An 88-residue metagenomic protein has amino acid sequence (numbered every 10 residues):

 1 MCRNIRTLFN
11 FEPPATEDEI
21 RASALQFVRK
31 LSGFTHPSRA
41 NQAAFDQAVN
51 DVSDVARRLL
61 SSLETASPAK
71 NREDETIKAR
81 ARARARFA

Functional and structural regions predicted by a protein language model:
M1-A88: A charge-rich, low-complexity, intrinsically flexible signal that marks solvent-exposed coils, linkers, repeats
